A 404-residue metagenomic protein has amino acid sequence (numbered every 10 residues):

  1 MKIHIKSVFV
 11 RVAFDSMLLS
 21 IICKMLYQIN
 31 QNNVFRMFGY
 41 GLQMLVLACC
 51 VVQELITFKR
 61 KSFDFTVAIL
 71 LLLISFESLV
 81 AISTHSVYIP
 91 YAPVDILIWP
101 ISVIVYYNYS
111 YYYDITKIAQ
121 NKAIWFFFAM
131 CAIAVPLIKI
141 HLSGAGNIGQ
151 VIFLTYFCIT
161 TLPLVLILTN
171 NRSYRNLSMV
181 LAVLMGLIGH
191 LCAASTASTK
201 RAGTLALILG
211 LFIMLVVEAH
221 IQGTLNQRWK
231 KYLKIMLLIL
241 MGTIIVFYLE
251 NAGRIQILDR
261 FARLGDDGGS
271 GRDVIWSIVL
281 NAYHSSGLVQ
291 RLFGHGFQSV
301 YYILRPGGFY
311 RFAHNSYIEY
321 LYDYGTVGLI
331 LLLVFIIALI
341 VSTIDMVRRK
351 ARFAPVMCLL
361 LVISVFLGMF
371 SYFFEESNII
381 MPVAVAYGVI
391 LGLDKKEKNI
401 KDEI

Functional and structural regions predicted by a protein language model:
M1-L79, Y111-I118, I167-L181, R349 (+1 more regions): Transmembrane signal-anchor hairpin modules in multi-pass inner-membrane enzymes, especially those that act on
V46-K59, S75-V135, F157-L168: Transmembrane alpha-helical segments and their membrane-water interfaces
I56, K122, T326-V365: Hydrophobic transmembrane alpha-helices and their immediate junctions
I69-L73, W125-A132, M185-I188, N226-E250: Hydrophobic alpha-helical membrane-interfacial segments at the cytosolic entry of transmembrane helices
S102, D114-L142, G149-H220: Alpha-helical transmembrane segments of multi-pass inner-membrane proteins
P163-L166, M357-M369, F373-I404: Transmembrane alpha-helices of multi-pass inner-membrane enzymes
Q227-Y232, G242-I278, Y302-L304: Flexible juxtamembrane loops connecting transmembrane helices in multi-pass membrane enzymes that build or modify
D266-Y324: Long extracytoplasmic/lumenal interhelical loops at the membrane interface of multi-pass membrane proteins
